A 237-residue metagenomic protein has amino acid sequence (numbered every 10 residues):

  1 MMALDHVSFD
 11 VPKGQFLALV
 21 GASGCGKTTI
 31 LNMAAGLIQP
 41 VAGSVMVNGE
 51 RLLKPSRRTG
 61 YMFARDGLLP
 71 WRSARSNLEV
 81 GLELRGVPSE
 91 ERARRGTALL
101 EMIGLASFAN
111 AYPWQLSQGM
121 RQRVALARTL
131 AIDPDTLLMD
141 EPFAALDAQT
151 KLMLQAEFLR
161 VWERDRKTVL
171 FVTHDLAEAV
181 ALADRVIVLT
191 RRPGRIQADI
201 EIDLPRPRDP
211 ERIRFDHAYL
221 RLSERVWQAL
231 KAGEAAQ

Functional and structural regions predicted by a protein language model:
V20-A22: The feature captures the beta-strand-to-loop junction immediately N-terminal to the Walker
A35: Helix-to-loop junction immediately C-terminal to a conserved catalytic motif
G43-P55, R95: Conserved ABC transporter NBD signature motif
R72-E79: Short coil-to-helix segment of the ABC ATPase nucleotide-binding domain corresponding to the Q-loop/switch region
E79, E83, E90-F108, R160: Conserved ABC ATPase "signature" region
A111-W114, I132: Conserved signature/switch motifs of ABC ATPase nucleotide-binding domains
L137-D140: Catalytic Walker B motif of ABC-type/P-loop ATPase nucleotide-binding domains
